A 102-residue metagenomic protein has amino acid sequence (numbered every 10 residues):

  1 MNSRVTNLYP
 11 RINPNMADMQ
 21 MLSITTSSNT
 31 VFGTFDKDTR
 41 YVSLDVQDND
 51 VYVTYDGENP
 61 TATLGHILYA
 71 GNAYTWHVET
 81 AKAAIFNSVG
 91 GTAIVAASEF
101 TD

Functional and structural regions predicted by a protein language model:
M1-L22, E99-D102: Short, intrinsically disordered N-terminal pre-domain segments
M16-D38: Surface-exposed ligand/attachment interfaces on beta-rich extracellular proteins
G33, L68-A81: Beta-sandwich interaction modules
T39-V42, V78-I94: Noncatalytic modules at the cell exterior or secretory-pathway interfaces, chiefly beta-strand-rich lectin/adhesion
D45-A62: Short, surface-exposed beta-strand/strand-loop-strand elements in extracellular ectodomains
N49, E58, G91, F100-D102: Residue-level signature for short turns and capping positions that connect secondary-structure elements
Y55, S88, A97-E99: Residue-level recognition of conserved beta-strand positions in structured domain cores
L64-H66: Beta-strand-rich interaction surfaces with strong enrichment in secreted/lumenal proteins
